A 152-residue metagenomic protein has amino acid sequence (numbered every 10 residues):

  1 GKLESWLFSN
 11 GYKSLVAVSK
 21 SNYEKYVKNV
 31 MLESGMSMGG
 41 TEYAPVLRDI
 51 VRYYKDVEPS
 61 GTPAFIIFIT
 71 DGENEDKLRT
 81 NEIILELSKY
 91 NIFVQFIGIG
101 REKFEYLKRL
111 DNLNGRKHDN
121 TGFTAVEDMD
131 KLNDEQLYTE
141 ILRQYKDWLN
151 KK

Functional and structural regions predicted by a protein language model:
G1-K20, I66-I67, I97: Von Willebrand factor
G1-L3, P59-A64, K89-F93: Loop/turn elements at helix/coil->beta-strand transitions in domains of secreted/extracellular proteins
N10-Y12, E73-N74, R101, D128: Conserved beta-strand elements of beta-rich interaction domains across eukaryotes, especially beta-propellers
Y23-M31, Y106-D128: Acidic, Ser/Thr-rich peripheral helices and adjacent loops at domain boundaries
E24-P63, N74-D76, G100-E105: Von Willebrand factor
M38, E73-G115: VWA/integrin I-like adhesion module and closely mimicked acidic/polar interface patches used
I69-D71: Generic enzyme active-site microenvironment
R116-K152: C-terminal helix of von Willebrand factor
